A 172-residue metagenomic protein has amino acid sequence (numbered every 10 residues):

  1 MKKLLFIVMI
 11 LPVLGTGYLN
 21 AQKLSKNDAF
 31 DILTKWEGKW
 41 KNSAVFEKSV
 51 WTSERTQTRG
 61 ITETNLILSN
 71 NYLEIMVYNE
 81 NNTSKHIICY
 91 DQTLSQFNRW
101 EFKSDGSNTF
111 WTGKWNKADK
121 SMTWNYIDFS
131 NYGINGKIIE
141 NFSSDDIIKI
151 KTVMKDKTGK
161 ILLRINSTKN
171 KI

Functional and structural regions predicted by a protein language model:
M1-L24: Bacterial Sec-dependent N-terminal signal peptides
Q22, D145-K149, V153-I172: Edge beta-strand at a domain terminus
K23-L24, K41-L73, E80, I161: Short, solvent-exposed loop/hinge segments that bridge or flank secondary-structure elements
L24-K41: N-terminal helix-cap/turn-to-beta initiation motif at the start of protein domains
Q57-I61, N81-H86, S107-W111, G133-I138 (+2 more regions): Short, surface-exposed coil-to-beta transition loops
L68, K117, F142-D146: Residue-level recognition of beta-strand termini and adjacent short loop/turns
L73-N79, R99-F102, T123-F129, K151-M154: Short beta-strand segments that buttress and anchor functional surface loops
N79-T109: Helix-adjacent hinge/juxtasegments
